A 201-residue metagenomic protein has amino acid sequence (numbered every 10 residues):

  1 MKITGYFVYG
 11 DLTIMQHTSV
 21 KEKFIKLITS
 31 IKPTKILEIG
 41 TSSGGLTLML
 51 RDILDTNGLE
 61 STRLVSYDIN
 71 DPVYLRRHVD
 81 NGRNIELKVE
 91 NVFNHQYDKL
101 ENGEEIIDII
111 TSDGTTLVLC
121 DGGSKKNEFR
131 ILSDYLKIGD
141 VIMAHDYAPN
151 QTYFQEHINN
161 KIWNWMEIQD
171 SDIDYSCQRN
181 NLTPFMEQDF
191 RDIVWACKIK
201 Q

Functional and structural regions predicted by a protein language model:
M1-L117, G123-Q201: A short alpha-helical cap/connector motif
